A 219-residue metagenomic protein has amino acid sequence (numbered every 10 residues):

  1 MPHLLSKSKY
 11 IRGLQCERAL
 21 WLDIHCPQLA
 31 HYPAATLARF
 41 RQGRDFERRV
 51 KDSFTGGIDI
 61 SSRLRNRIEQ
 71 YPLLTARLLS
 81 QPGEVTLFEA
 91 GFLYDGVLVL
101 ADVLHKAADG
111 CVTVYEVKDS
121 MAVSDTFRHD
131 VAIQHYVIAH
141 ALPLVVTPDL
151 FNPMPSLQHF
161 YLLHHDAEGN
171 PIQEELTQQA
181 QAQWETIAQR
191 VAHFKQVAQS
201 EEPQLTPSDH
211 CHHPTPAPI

Functional and structural regions predicted by a protein language model:
M1, V114-V117, H193-Q199: Short amphipathic alpha-helical segments and their helix-coil junctions
M1-C111: Metal-dependent nuclease catalytic cores that hydrolyze phosphodiester bonds in DNA/RNA, characterized by
K7, I11, T36, F40-R44 (+3 more regions): Generic detection of long, well-ordered alpha-helical segments
Y32, F40-R41, D109, I133-Y136 (+1 more regions): Short, low-complexity, polar/charged sequence segments that are solvent-exposed and flexible
R49, D130-V137, T186, R190: Alpha-helical scaffold elements adjacent to nucleotide-binding pockets in ATP/GTP-utilizing enzyme cores
E69-L163, A167: Well-ordered mid-protein domain cores that form the structural environment of catalytic cofactors
A122-D125, H140-I219: Metal-dependent nuclease catalytic regions and adjoining charged, substrate-binding loops involved in nucleic-acid end
